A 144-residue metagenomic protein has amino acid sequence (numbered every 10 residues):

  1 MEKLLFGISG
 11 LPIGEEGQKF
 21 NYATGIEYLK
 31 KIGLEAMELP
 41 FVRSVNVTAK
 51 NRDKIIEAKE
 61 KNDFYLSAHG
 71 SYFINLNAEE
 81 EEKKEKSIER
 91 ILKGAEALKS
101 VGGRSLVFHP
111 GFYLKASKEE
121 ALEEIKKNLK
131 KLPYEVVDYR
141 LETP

Functional and structural regions predicted by a protein language model:
M1-K93: N-terminal pre-domain/capping segments
N77-P144: Active-site acidic/histidine proton-transfer and metal-coordination neighborhood in alpha/beta enzyme cores
